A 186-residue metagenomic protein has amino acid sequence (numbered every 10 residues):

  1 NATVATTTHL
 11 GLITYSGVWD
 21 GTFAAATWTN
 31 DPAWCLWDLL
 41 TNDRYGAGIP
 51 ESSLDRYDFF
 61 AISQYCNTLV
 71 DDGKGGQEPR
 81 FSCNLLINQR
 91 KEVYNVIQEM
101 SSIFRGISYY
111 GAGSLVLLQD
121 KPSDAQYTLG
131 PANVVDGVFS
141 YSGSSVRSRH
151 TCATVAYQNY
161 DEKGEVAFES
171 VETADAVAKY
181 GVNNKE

Functional and structural regions predicted by a protein language model:
N1-A24, P32: Exposed low-complexity, polar/acidic, P/S/T/G-rich flexible segments that act as propeptides, protease-susceptible
A25-E186: C-terminal extracytoplasmic interaction modules
